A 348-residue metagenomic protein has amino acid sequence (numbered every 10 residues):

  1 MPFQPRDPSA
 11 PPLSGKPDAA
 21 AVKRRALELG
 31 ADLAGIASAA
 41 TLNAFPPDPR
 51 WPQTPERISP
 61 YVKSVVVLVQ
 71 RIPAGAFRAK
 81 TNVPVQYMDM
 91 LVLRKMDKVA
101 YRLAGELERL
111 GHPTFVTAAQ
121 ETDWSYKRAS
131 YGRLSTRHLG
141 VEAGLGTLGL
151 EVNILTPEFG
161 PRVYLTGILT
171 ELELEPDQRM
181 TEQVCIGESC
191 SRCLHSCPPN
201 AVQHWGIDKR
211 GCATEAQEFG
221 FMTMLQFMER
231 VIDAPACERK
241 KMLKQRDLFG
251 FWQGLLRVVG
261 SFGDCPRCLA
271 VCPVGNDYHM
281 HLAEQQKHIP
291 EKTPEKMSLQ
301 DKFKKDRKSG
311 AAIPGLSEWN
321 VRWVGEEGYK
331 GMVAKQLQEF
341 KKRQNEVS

Functional and structural regions predicted by a protein language model:
M1, Q285-Q286, P290-M297, F340-S348: Compact disulfide-stabilized, cysteine-rich extracellular microdomains and processed peptide cores in secreted proteins
M1-M96: Non-catalytic, usually N-terminal nucleic-acid engagement modules in DNA/RNA processing proteins
A20-R24, E28, Q226, A334-K342: Polar/charged alpha-helical tracts
P55, K302-F303: FAD-binding beta-loop-beta segment adjacent to the flavin cofactor pocket
V85-Q86, L91-T293: Catalytic cores of enzyme domains
P290-L299, K305-L316: Short, C-terminally biased terminal segments at protein or domain edges
A311-S348: Long, compositionally biased charged/polar accessory segments in the mid-to-C-terminal portions of proteins
